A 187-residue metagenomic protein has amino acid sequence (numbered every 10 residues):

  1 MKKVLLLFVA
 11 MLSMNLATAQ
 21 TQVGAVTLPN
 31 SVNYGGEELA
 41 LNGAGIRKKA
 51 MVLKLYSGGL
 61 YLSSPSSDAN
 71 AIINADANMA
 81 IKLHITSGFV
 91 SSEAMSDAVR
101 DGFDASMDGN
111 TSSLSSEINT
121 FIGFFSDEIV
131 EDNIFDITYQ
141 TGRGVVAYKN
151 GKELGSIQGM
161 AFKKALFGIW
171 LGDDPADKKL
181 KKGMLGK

Functional and structural regions predicted by a protein language model:
V4-S13: Sec-dependent N-terminal signal peptides
A19-K187: Terminal leader/tail segments of proteins
